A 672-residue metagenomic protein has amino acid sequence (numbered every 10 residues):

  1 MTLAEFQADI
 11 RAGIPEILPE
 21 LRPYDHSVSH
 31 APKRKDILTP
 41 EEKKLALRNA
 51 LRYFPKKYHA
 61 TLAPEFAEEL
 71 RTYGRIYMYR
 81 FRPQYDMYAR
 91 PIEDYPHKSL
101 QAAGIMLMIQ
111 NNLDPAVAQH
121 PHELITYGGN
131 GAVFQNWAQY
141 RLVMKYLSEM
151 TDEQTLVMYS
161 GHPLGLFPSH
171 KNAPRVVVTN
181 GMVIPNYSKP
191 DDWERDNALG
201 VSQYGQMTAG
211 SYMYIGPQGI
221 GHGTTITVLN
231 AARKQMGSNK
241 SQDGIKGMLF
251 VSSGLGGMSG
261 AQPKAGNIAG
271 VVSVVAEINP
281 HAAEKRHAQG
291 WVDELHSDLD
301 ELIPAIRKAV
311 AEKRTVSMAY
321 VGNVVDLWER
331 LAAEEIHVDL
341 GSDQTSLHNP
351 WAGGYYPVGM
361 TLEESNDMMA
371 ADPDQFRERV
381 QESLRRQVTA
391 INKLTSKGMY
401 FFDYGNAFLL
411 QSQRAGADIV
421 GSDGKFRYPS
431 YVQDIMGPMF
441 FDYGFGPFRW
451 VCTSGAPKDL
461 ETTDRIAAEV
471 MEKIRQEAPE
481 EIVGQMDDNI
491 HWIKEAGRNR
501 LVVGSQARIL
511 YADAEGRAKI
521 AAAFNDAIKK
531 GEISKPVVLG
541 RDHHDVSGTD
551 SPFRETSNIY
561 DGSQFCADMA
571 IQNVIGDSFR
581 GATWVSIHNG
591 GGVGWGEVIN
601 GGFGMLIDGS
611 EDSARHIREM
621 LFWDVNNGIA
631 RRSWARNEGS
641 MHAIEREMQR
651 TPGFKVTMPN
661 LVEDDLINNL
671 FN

Functional and structural regions predicted by a protein language model:
M1-A198, S202-M213, P373-A523, A527-G540 (+3 more regions): Long, compositionally biased, glycine/small-hydrophobic-enriched stretches that function as flexible linkers, tethers
E149-T151, F167-N172, N186-Y187, N239-I245 (+8 more regions): Solvent-exposed alpha-helices and their adjacent loops that cap or buttress functional pockets in soluble metabolic
G205-L229, R233, N239-K240, K246-L249 (+6 more regions): Catalytic or ion-translocation cores adjacent to nucleophile or general acid/base/metal-coordination motifs in diverse
N267-A269, A332-I336, A417-G421, I528-K529 (+2 more regions): Short, solvent-exposed amphipathic alpha-helical segments in soluble enzyme and RNA/protein-processing domains
V272, H337, Y400: Residue-level detector of anion-binding/catalytic polar loops
P280, G322-V325, Q344-N349, G405-Q411 (+2 more regions): Glycine-rich beta-alpha junction loops
S317-T345, N349-A352: Active-site/ligand-binding-proximal alpha/beta "capping" segment
V537, R541-Q572: Small-residue-enriched alpha-helical segments and adjacent helix-cap loops that form tight helix-helix packing
